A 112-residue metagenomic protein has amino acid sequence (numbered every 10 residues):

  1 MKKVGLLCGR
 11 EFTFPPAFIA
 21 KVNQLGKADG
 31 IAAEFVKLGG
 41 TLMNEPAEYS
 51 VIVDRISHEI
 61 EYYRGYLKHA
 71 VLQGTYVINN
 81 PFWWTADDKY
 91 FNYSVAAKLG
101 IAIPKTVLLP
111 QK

Functional and structural regions predicted by a protein language model:
M1-G5: Extreme N-terminal starter segment of soluble prokaryotic enzymes
G9-Q111: Conserved N-proximal alpha/beta basic substrate-recognition cap immediately N-terminal to, or forming the N-lobe
